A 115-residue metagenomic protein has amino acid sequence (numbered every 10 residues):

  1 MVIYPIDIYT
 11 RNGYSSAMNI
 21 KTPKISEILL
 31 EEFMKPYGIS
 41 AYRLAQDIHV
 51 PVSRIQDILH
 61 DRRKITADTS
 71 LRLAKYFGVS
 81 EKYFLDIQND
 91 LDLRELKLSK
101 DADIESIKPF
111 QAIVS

Functional and structural regions predicted by a protein language model:
M1-N19: Short, intrinsically disordered or compositionally biased N-terminal tails of bacterial proteins
I3-Y4, D86-S115: Short, charged recognition helix plus adjacent turn of helix-turn-helix-like nucleic-acid-binding domains
G13-I39, D86: A short, Lys/Arg-rich alpha-helix, primarily the initiator
K35, Q46, D57, K75: Alpha-helical residues within the helix-turn-helix
S40-A45, L73: Short alpha-helical "recognition helix" segments of helix-turn-helix
Y42, S53, K82: Key DNA-contact positions within bacterial/archaeal DNA-binding proteins
H49-I65: Recognition helix of helix-turn-helix/homeodomain-like DNA-binding domains that insert into the DNA major groove
R62-K75: Short, basic-rich loop-to-helix N-cap that marks the start of a DNA-contacting helix
